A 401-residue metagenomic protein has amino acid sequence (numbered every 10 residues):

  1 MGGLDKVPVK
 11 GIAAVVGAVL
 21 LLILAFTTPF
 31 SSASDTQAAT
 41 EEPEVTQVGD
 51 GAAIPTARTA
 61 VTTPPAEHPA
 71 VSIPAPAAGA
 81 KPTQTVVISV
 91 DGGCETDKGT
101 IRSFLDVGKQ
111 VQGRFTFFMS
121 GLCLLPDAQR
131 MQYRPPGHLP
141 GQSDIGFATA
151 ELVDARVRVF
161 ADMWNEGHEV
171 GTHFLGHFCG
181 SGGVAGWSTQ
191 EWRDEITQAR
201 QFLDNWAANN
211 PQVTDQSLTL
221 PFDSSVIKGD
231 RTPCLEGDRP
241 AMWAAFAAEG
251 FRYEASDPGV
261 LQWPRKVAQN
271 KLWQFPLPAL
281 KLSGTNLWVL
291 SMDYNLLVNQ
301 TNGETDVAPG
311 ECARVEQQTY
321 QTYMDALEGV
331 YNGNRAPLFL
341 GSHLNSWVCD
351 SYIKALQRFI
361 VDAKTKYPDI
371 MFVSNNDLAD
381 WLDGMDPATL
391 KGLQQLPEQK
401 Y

Functional and structural regions predicted by a protein language model:
G2-I88, T96-S103, V373-N376: N-terminal pre-catalytic segment of deacetylase/amide-hydrolase enzymes
R58-E169, G176-G180, F202, P211-G237 (+6 more regions): Active-site beta->alpha N-cap acidic-glycine motif
V71-I73, Y253-R265, M324-Y401: C-terminal domain-boundary segment and adjacent tail
K98-R102, G146-V157, W192-T197, E316-D325 (+1 more regions): Well-ordered, non-membrane alpha-helical segments in soluble/globular domains
G108, H173, A199, F246 (+3 more regions): Conserved, mostly hydrophobic/aromatic
R134-G137, G146-A150, Q216-Y331, D386 (+1 more regions): Active-site-adjacent pocket scaffolds in enzyme catalytic domains
F178-A199, L203: Active-site cleft segment of glycoside hydrolase catalytic domains centered on the general acid/base Glu
I196-T214, I360: Short, well-ordered amphipathic alpha-helices
